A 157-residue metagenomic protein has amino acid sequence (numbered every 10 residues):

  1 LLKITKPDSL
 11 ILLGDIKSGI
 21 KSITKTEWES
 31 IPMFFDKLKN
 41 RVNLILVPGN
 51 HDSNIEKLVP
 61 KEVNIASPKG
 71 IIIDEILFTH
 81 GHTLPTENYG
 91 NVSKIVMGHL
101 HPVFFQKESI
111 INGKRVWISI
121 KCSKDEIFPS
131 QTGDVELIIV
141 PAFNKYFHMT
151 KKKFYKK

Functional and structural regions predicted by a protein language model:
L1-K157: Extended recognition/assembly regions associated with phosphoester-bond processing machinery
